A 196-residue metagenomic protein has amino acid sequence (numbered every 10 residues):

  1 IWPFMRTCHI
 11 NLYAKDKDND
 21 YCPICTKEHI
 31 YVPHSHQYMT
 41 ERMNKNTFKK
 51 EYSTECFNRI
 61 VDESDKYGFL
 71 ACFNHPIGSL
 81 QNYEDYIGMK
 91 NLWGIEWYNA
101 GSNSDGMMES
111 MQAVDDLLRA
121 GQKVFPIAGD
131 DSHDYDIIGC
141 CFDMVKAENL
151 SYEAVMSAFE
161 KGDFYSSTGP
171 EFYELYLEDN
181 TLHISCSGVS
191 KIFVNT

Functional and structural regions predicted by a protein language model:
I1-L70, N74, Q81-Y83, G88-K90 (+5 more regions): A metal-dependent hydrolase metal-coordination microenvironment
P76-S79, L177-D179: Short beta->alpha connector loops
A120-F125, S132-T196: C-terminal functional module detector
